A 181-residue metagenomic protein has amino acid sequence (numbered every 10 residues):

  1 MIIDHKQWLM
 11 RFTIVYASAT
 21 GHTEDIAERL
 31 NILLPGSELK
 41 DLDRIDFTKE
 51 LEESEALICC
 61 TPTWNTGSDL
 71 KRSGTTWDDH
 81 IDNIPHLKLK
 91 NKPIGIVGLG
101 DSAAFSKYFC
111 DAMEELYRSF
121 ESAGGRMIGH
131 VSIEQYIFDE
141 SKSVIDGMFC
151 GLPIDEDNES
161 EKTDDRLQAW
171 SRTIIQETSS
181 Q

Functional and structural regions predicted by a protein language model:
M1-L9: Short, Lys/Arg-enriched N-terminal segments with co-localized hydrophobic residues within the first ~10-30 amino acids
I2, D46-K49, N83-P85: Short, flexible, glycine/charge-rich loop motifs used to bind or transfer phosphoryl groups or to couple energy/partner
L9-R11, N91: A structure-centric signal for secondary-structure junctions around beta-strands
R11, L42-D43, H80, F138: Residue-level detector of functional hotspots within protein domains
R11-L33: N-terminal beta1-alpha1 ligand-phosphate binding loop
H22-D25, L33-G36, E53-Q181: FMN-binding flavodoxin-like domain, especially the glycine-rich phosphate-binding loop
G36-T48: A short beta-strand-loop structural module common to alpha/beta enzyme folds
